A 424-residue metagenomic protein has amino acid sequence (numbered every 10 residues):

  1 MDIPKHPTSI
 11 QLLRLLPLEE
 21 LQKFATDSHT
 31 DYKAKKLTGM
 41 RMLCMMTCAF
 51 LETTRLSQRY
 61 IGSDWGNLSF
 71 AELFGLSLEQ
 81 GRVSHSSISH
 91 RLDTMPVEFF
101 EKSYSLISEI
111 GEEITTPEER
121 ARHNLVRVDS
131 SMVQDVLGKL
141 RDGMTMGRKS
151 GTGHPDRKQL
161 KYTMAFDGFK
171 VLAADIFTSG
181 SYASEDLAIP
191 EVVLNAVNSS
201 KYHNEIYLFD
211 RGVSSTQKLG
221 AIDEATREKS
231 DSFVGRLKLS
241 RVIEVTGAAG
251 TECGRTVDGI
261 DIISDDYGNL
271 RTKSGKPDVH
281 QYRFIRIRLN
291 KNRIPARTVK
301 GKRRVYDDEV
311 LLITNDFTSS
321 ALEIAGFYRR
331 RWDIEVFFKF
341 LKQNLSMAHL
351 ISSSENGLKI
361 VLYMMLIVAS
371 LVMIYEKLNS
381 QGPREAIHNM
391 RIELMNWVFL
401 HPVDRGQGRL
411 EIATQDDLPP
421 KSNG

Functional and structural regions predicted by a protein language model:
M1-Q58, D64, R120-R122, G138-K139 (+1 more regions): Single, function-defining residue in the core of a domain
L56-S77: DNA-recognition alpha helix
A71, V97-F99, Y282-I287: Short helix C-cap/helix-to-loop transition motifs enriched in small/turn-promoting residues
S87-D167: Active-site-proximal, Lys/Arg-enriched surface segment that forms a nucleic-acid-binding/basic interface patch
